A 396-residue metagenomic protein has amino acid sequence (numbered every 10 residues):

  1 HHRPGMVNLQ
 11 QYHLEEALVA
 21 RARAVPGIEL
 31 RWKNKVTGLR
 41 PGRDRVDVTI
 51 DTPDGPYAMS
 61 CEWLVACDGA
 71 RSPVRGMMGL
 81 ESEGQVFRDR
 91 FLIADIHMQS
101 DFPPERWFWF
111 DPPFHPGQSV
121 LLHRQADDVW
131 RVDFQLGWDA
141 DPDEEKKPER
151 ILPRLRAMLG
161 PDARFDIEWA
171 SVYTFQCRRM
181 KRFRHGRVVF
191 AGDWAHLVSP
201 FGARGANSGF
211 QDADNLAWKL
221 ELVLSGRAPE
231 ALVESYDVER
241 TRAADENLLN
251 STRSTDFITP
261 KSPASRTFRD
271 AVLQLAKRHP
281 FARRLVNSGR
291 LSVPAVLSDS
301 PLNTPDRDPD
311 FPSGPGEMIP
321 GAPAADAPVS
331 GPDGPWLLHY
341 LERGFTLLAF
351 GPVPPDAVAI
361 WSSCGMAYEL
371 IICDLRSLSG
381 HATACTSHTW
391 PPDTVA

Functional and structural regions predicted by a protein language model:
H1-H2, E16, R23-V25, L222-A396: Helical substrate-recognition/capping region of FAD-dependent monooxygenase/halogenase enzymes
H1-V286, A295, D393: Core Rossmann-like FAD-binding/catalytic domain of the broad FAD-dependent monooxygenase superfamily
